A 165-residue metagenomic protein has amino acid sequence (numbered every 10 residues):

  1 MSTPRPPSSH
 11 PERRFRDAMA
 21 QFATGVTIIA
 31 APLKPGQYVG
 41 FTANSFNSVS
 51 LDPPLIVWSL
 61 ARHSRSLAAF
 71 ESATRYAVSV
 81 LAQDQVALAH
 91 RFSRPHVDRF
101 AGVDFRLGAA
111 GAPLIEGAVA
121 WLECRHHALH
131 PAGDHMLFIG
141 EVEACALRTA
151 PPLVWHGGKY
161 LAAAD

Functional and structural regions predicted by a protein language model:
M1-D165: Basic, polyanion-binding surface patches
